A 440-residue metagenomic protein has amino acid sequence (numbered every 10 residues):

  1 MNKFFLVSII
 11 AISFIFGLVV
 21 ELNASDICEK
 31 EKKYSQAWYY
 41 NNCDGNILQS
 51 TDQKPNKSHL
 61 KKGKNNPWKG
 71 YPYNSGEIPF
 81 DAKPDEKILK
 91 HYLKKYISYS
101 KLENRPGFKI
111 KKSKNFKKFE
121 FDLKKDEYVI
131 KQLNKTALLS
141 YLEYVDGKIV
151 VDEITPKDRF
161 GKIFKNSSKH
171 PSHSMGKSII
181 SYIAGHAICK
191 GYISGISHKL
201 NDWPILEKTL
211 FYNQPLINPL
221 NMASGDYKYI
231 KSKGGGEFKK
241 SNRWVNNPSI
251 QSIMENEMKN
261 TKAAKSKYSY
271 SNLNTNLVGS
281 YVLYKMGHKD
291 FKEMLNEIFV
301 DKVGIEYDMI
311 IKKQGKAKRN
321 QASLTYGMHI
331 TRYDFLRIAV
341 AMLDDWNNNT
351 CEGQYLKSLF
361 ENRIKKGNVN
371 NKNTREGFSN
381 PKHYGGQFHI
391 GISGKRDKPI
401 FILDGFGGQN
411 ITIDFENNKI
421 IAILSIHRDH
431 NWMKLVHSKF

Functional and structural regions predicted by a protein language model:
M1-A24: Classical Sec-dependent N-terminal signal peptides that target proteins to the secretory pathway
L22-I163, I193, F440: N-terminal leader/targeting segments and the immediately adjacent pre-domain N-terminus
F119, I130-K131, I163-N166, P171-S172 (+2 more regions): Active-site-proximal loop and beta-strand segments within enzyme catalytic domains
G147, S168-G195, P219, V278-V282 (+1 more regions): Active-site SXXK
N166-S167, S232-Q314, S323-Y326: Catalytic-site signature segments of enzymes, centered on catalytic residues
K190-Y227, M258-K259, M286-Y326, I330 (+1 more regions): Active-site helix/loop module of the DD-peptidase/beta-lactamase fold, centered on the serine-lysine SxxK catalytic
N274-Y281, Y326-N348, Q409-S425: Active-site-proximal alpha-helical segments within enzyme catalytic domains
I305-K312, N362-I420: Active-site Gly/Thr loop motif
